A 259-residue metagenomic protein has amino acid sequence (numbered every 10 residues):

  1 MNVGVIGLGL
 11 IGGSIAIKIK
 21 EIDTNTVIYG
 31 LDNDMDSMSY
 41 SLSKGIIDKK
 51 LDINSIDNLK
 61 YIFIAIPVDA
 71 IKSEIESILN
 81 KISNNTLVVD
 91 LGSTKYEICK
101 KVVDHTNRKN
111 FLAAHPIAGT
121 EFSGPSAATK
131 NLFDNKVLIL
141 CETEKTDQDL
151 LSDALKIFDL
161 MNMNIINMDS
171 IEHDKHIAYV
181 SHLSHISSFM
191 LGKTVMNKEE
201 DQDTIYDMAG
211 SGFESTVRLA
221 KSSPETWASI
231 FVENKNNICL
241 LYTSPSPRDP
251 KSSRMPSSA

Functional and structural regions predicted by a protein language model:
M1-I53: NAD(P)+-binding Rossmann beta1-loop-alpha1 motif at the extreme N-terminus of oxidoreductases
S55-L79: Rossmann-like NAD(P)-binding element
I66, G92, E142, P247: Glycine-rich, N-terminal phosphate-binding loop of Rossmann-like dinucleotide-binding domains
E76-S126: Rossmann-like NAD(P)(H) cofactor-binding subdomain of soluble oxidoreductases
L132-R218: Internal alpha-helical scaffold of NAD(P)-dependent oxidoreductase catalytic cores
Y242-D249: Conserved small/polar residues in nucleotide/adenosyl-binding loops
S253-A259: Hydrophobic alpha-helical segments, chiefly the membrane-spanning helices and signal/signal-anchor peptides
